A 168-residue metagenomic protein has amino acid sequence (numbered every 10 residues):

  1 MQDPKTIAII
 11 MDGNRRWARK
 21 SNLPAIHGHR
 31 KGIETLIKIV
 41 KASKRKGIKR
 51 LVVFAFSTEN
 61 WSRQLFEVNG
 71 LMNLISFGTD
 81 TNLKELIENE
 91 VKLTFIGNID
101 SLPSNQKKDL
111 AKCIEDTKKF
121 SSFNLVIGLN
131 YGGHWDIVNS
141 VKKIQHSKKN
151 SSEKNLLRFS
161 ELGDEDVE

Functional and structural regions predicted by a protein language model:
M1-E168: Flexible, compositionally biased loop and terminal segments
